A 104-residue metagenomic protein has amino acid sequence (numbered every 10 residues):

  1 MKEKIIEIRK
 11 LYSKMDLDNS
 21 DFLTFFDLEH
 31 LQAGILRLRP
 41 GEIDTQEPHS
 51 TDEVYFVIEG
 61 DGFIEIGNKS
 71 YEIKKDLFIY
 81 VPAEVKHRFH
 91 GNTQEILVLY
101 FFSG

Functional and structural regions predicted by a protein language model:
M1-Q32, T45: A short, N-terminal "cap"/entry segment at the start of jelly-roll beta-barrel domains of the cupin/DSBH fold
D18, A83-G104: Ligand-binding loop in jelly-roll beta-barrel domains
L31, D61, K69-Y71: Well-ordered beta-strand scaffold positions
A33-H49: Conserved short histidine dyad/triad with adjacent acidic residue
L36, Y55, I79: Conserved GNAT-family N-acetyltransferase fold
T51-G62, G67: Glycine- and acidic-residue-biased ligand/ion/polar-headgroup-sensing regions
D52, Y71, H87: Glycine-centered loop/turn positions within well-structured domains that cap or flank conserved ligand/cofactor-binding
N68-A83: Short acidic-glycine-tyrosine-enriched beta hairpin
